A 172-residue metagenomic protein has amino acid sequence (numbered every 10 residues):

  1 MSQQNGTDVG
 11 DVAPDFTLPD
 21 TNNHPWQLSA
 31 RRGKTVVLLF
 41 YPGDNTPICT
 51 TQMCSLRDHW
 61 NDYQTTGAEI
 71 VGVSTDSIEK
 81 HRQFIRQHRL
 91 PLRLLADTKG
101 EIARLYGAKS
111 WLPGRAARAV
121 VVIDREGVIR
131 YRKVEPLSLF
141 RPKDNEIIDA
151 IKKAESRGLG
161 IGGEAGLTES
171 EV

Functional and structural regions predicted by a protein language model:
M1-V172: Chalcogenol-based redox active-site neighborhoods
